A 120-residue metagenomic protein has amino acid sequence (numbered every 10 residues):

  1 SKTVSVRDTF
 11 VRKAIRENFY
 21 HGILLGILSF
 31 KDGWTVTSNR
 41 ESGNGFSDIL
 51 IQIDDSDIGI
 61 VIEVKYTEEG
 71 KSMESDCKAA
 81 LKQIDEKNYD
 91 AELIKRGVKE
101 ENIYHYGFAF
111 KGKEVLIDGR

Functional and structural regions predicted by a protein language model:
S1-R120: Structural signature of nuclease core domains in nucleic-acid processing machines
